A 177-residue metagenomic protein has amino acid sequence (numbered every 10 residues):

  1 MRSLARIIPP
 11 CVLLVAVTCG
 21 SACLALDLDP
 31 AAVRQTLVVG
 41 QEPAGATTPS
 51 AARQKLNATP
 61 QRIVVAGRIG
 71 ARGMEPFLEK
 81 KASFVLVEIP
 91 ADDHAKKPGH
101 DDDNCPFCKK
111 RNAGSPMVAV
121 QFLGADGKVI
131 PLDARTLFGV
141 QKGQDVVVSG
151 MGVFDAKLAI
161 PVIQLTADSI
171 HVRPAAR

Functional and structural regions predicted by a protein language model:
M1-R6: N-terminal secretory signal peptides that target proteins for export/translocation
P9-S21: Bacterial N-terminal signal peptides
C23-R177: OB-fold and OB-like single-stranded nucleic-acid-recognition modules and their adjacent interaction interfaces
